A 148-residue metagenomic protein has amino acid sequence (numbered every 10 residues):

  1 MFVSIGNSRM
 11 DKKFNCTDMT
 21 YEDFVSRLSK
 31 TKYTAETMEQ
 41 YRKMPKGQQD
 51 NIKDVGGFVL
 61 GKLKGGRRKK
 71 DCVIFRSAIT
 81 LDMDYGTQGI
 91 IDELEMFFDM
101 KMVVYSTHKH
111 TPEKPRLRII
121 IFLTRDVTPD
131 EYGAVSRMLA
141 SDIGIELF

Functional and structural regions predicted by a protein language model:
M1-P115, F122-G133: Signature for HUH/AEP ssDNA processing cores
P115-R118, L139: Low-complexity, flexible helical/coil segments
A134-M138: Long, highly charged amphipathic alpha-helices
A140-F148: Flexible helix-coil linker/hinge segments at domain or subdomain boundaries
